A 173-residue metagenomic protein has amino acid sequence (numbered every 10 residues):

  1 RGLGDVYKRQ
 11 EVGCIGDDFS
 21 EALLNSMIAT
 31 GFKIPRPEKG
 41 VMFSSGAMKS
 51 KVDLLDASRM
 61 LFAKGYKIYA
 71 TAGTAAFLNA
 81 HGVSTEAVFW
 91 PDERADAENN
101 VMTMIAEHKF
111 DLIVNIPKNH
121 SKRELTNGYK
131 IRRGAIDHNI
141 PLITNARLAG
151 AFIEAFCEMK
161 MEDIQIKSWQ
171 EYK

Functional and structural regions predicted by a protein language model:
G2-Y7: Short, small-residue-biased leader/transition segments that mark boundaries at the very start of proteins
Q10-C14: Short, well-ordered beta-strand elements within core beta-sheets of diverse protein domains
F32-G40, S45-Y66: Glycine- and Gly-Pro-enriched alpha-helical subdomains that act as flexible, kink-prone "lid/hinge" or packing modules
Y66-F77: Short internal beta-strands
F89-D92, E98-K173: Peripheral docking tails and interdomain loops at the edges of cofactor- or intermediate-handling domains
